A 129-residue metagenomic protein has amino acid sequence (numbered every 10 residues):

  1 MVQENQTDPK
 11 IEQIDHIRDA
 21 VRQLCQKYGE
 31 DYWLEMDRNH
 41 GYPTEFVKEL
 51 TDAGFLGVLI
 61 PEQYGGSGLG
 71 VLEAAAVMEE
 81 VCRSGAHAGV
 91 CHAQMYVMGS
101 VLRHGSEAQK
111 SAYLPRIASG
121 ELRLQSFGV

Functional and structural regions predicted by a protein language model:
M1-I17: Intrinsic disorder at enzyme termini
H16-K27: A non-catalytic, amphipathic alpha-helix used as a structural packing/dimerization or gating element in enzyme scaffolds
E30-V129: Glycine-rich flavin
